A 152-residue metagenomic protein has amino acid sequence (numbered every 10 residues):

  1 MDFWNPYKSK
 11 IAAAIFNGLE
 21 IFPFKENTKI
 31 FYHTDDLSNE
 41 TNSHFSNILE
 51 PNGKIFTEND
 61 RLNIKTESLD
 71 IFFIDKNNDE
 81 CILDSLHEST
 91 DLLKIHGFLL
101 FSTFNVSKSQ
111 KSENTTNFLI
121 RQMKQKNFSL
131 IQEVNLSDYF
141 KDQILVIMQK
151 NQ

Functional and structural regions predicted by a protein language model:
M1-D2, Y139: Generic secondary-structure boundary signal with a strong preference for alpha-helix termini
D2-W4, S9-L92, S107-Q122: The AdoMet/dcAdoMet-binding core of the Class I SAM-like
L86-N151: C-terminal substrate-binding/active-site "lid" region of AdoMet-derived donor-dependent transferases
